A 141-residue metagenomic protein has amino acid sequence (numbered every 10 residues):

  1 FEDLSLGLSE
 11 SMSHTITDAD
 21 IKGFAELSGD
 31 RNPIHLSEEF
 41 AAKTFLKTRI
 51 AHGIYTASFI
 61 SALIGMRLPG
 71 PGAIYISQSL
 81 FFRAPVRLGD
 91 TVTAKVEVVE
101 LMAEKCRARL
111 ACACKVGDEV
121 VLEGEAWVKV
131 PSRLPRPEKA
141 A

Functional and structural regions predicted by a protein language model:
F1-A73, P135-A141: Hot-dog-fold acyl-thioester-processing enzymes
F1-L6, V86-A141: HotDog/MaoC-like acyl-thioester-processing domains
S11-T15, F81, E97, W127-K129: Generic structural detector for well-ordered beta-strands
L46, I76, F81-F82: Short, conserved secondary-structure segments in the cores of folded domains
